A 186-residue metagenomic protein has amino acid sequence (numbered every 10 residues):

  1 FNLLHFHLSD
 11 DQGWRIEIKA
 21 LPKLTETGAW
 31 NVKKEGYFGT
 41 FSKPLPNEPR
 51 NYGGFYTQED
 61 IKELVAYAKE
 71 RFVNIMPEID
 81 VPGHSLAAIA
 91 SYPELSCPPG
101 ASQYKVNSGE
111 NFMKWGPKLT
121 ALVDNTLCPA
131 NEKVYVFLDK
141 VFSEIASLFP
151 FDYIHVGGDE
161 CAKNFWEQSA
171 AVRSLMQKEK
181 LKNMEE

Functional and structural regions predicted by a protein language model:
F1-D11: Catalytic domains of carbohydrate-active enzymes, especially glycoside hydrolases
F1-N2, D152-I154: Short acidic/polar active-site loop segments enriched in Thr and Asp
Q12-E70, S85-E132, F165-E185: Aromatic- and acidic-residue-enriched carbohydrate-binding clefts of CAZyme catalytic domains
I61, V65, I79, L138-A146: Generic structural signal for well-ordered alpha-helices, preferentially at hydrophobic/aromatic core positions
I75, L138, V156-G157: Conserved, mostly hydrophobic/aromatic
I79, I154-N164: Short acidic/histidine-rich active-site segments
